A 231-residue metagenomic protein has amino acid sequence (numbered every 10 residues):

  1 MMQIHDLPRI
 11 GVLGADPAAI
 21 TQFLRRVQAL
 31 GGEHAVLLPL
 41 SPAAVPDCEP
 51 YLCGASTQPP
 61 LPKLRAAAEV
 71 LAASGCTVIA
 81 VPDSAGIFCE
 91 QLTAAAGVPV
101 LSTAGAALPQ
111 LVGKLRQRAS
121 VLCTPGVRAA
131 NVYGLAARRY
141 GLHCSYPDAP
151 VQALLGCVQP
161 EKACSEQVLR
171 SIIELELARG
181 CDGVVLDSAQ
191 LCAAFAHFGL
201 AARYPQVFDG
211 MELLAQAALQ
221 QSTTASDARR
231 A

Functional and structural regions predicted by a protein language model:
M1-A231: Non-catalytic structural scaffold of enzyme domains
